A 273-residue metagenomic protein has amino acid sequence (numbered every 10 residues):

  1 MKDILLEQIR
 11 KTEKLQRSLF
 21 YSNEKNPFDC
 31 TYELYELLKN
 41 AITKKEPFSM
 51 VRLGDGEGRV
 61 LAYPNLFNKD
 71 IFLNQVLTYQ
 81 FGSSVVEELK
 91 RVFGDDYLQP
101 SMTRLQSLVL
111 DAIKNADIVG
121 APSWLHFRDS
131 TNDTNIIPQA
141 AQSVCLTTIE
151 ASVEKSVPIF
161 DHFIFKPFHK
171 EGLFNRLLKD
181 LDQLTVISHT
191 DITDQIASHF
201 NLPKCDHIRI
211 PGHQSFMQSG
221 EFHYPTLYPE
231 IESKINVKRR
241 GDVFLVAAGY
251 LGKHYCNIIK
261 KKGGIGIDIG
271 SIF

Functional and structural regions predicted by a protein language model:
K2-L202: Electropositive, gly/pro-rich neighborhoods at or near active sites that engage anionic ligands
V51, I208-I210, I269: Hydrophobic residues at beta-strand termini and immediately following loops that shape nucleotide-binding pockets
V144-H162, D206-E230: Glycine-rich phosphate-binding "P-loop"
H199-L202, C256-I269: Short, surface-exposed basic-aromatic patches at helix termini and helix-loop junctions that form
G212-G220, G263-F273: Short, flexible loop segments at boundaries between secondary-structure elements
P225-G241: Donor nucleotide-activated moiety binding/catalytic core segment of transferases that use nucleotide-activated donors
V246-H254: Domain-scale recognition of functional cores that engage charged ligands
